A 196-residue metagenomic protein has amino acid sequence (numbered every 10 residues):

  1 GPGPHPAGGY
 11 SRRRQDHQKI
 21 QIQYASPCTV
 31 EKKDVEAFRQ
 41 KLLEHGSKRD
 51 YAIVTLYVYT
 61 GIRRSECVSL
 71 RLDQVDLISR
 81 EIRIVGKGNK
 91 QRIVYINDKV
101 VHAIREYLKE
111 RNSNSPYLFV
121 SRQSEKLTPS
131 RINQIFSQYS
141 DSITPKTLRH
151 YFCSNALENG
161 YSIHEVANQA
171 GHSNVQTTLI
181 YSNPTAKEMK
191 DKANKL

Functional and structural regions predicted by a protein language model:
G1-L196: Conserved catalytic core of the tyrosine transesterase superfamily
